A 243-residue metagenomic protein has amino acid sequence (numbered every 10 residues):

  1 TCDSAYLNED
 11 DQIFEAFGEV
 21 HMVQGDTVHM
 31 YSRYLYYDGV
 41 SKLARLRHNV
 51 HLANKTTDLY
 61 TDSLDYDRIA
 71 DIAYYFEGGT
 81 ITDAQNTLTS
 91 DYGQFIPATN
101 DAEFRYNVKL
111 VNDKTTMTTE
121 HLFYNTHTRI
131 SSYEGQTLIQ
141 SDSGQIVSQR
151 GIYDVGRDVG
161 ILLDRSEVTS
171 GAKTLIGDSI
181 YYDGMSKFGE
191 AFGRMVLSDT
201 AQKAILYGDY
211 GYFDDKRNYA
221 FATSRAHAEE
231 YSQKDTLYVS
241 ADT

Functional and structural regions predicted by a protein language model:
T1-T243: Structural signature for solvent-exposed beta-strand/loop edge elements and short helix-capping sites, enriched
